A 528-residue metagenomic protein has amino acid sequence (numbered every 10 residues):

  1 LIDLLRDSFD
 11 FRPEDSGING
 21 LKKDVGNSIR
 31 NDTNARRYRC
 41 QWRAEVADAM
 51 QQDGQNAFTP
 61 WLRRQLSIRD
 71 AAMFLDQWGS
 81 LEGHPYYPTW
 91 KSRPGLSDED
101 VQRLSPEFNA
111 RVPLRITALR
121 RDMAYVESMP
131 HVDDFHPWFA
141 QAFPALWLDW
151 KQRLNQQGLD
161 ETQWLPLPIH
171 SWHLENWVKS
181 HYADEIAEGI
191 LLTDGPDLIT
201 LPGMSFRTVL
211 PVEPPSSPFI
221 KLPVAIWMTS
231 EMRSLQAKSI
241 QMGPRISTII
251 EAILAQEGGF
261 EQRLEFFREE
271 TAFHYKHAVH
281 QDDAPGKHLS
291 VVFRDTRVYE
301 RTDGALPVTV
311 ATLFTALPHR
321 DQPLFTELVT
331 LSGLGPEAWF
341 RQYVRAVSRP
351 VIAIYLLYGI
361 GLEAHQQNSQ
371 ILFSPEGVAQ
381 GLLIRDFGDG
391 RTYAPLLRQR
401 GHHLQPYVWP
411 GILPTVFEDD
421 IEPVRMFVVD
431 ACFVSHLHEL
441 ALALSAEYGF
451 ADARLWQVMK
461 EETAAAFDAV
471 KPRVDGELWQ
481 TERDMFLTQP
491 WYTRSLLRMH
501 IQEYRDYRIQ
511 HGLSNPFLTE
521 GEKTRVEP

Functional and structural regions predicted by a protein language model:
L1-A346, S374-P528: Nucleotide/phosphate-binding site architecture used for ATP/NTP-dependent chemistry
W339-Y358, L362: Conserved kinase catalytic-core helix
L362-E363, D452: Acidic/polar loop patches that form or flank catalytic/metal-binding clefts of enzymes that bind anionic ligands
H365-Q367: Canonical protein kinase catalytic loop motif
S369-I371: Hydrophobic residue at the +6 position relative to the catalytic HRD Asp in the kinase catalytic loop
